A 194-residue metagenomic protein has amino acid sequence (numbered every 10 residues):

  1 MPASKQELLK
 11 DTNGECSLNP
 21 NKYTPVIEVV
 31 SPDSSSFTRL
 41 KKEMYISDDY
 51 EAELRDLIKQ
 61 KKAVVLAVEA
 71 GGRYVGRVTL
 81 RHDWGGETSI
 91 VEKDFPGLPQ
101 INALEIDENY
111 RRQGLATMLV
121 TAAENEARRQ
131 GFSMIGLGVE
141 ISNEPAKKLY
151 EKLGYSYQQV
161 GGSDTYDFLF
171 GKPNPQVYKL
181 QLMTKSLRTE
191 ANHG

Functional and structural regions predicted by a protein language model:
E7-E15, N19-Y23, S133, E140-K147 (+2 more regions): C-terminal "cap" of GNAT-fold acetyltransferases
D11-N13, N19-E108, V120-A122, E126 (+1 more regions): Acetyl-CoA-dependent GNAT
L54-E69, G131-K147: Generic detector of contiguous secondary-structure segments
R77, Q158-V160: Residue-level detector of high-confidence beta-strand sites
R81, G138, G161: Conserved residues at the C-terminal ends of beta-strands
A103, D107-T121, Q130, I141-K148 (+1 more regions): Conserved glycine-rich acetyl-CoA-binding loop
